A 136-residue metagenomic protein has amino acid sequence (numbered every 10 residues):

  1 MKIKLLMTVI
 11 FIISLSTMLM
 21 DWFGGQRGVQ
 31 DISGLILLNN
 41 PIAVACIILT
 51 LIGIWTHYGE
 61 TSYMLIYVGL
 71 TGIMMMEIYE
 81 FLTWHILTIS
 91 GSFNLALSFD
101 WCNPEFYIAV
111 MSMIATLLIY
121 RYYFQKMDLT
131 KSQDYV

Functional and structural regions predicted by a protein language model:
M1-V136: Compact integral membrane and secretory-pathway proteins
